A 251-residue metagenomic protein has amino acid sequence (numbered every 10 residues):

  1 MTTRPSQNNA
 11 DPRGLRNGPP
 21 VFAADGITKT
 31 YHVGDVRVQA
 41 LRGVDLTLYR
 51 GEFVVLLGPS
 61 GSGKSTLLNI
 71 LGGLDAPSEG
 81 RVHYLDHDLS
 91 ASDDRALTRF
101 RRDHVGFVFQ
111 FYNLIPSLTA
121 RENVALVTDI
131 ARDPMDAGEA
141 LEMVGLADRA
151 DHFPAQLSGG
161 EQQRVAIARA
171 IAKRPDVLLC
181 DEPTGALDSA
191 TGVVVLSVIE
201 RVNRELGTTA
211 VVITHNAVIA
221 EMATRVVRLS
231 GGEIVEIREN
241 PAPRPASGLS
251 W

Functional and structural regions predicted by a protein language model:
M1-T30, E236-W251: ABC-family P-loop ATPase nucleotide-binding domain
P20-L229, I234: ABC family nucleotide-binding domain
